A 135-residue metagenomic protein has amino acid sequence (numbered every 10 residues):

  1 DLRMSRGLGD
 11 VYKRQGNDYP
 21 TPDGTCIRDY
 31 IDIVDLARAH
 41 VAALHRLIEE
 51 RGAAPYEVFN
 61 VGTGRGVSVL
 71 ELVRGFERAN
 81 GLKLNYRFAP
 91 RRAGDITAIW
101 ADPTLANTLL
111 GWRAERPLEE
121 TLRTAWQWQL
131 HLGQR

Functional and structural regions predicted by a protein language model:
D1-L8, Y12: Single conserved hydrophobic/aromatic residue that forms the stacking wall/gate of nucleotide- or nucleobase-binding
L2, R74, T104: Active-site phosphate/pyrophosphate- and oxyanion-stabilizing loops and adjacent acidic/basic residues in soluble
G9-D10, G16-T21, R28-V58: Alpha-helical substrate-binding/gating segment
R28-V34, G64-V67, G94, A98-A101 (+1 more regions): Residue-level signal for the nucleotide or nucleotide-sugar donor/cofactor binding architecture
L36, H40, V61, L72 (+2 more regions): Non-catalytic, hydrophobic alpha-helical segments
A42-R92: Mid/C-terminal beta-alpha module of Rossmann-like enzyme folds, strongest in SDR-family dehydrogenases/epimerases
A89-R113, T124: Conserved C-terminal active-site "lid" loop/helix of NAD(P)H-dependent oxidoreductases that clamps the redox cofactor
L118-R135: Amphipathic terminal alpha-helices
